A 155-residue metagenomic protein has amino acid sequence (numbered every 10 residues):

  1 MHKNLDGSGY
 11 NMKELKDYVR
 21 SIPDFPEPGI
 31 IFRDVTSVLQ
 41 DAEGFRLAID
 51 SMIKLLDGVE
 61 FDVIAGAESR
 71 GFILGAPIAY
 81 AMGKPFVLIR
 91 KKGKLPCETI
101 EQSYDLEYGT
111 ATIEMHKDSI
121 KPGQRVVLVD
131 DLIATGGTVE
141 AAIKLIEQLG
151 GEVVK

Functional and structural regions predicted by a protein language model:
M1-K155: PRPP-associated nucleotide enzymes
